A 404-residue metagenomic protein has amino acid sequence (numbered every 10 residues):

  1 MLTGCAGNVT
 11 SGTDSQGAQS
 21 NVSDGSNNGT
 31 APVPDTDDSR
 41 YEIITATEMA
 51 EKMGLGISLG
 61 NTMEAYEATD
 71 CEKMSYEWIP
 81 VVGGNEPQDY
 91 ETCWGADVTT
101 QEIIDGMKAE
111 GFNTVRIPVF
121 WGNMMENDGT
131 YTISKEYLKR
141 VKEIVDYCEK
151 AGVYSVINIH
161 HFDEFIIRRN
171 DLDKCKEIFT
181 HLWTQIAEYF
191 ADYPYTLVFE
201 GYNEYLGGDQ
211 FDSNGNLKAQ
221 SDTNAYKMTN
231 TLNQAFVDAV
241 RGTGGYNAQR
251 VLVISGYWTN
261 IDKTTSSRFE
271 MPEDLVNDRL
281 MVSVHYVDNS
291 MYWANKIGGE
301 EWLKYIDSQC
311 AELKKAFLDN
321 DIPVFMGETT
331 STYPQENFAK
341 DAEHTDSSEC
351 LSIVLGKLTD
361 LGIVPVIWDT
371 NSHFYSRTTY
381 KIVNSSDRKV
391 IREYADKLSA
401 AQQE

Functional and structural regions predicted by a protein language model:
T3-G4: C-terminal motif of bacterial Sec signal peptides marking the signal peptidase cleavage site
G17, V22-T114: N-terminal carbohydrate-binding accessory modules
L55, E301-L303, D307-E404: Substrate-binding cleft of secreted/luminal carbohydrate-active enzymes
G60-T99, N127-I133, D171, M291-I306 (+1 more regions): Acidic/histidine-rich helix-loop elements that form or flank divalent-metal/phosphate-binding sites at the catalytic
Y90, W94-V115, V119, M125 (+3 more regions): An active-site-proximal structural segment forming one wall of the substrate-binding cleft that immediately precedes
W121-K139, H161-E177, G207-S221, K296-G298 (+2 more regions): Surface-exposed, active-site-proximal loop segments in enzymatic domains
K176-G298, A311-T332, G356, D360-I363: Active-site region of glycoside hydrolase catalytic domains
